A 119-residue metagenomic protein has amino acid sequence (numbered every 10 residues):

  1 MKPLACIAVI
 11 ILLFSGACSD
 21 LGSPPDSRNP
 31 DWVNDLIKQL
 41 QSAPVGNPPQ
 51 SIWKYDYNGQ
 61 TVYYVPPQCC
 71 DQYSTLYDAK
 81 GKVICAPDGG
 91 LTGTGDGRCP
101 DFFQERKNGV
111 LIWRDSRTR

Functional and structural regions predicted by a protein language model:
M1-A5: Positively charged n-region of N-terminal signal peptides that target proteins for export
F14-A17: C-terminal motif of bacterial Sec signal peptides marking the signal peptidase cleavage site
S19-G22: Bacterial signal peptide processing site
P24-G46: Short, non-transmembrane alpha-helical segments in secretory-pathway proteins
I52-C69, Y73-T75: Exposed beta-strand-loop-beta-strand "reactive/processing" segments of non-cytosolic proteins
Y73-Y77, G95-G97: A short, polar/charged loop-to-alpha-helix boundary motif
G89-R119: C-terminal partner/receptor-binding element of secreted or periplasmic proteins
